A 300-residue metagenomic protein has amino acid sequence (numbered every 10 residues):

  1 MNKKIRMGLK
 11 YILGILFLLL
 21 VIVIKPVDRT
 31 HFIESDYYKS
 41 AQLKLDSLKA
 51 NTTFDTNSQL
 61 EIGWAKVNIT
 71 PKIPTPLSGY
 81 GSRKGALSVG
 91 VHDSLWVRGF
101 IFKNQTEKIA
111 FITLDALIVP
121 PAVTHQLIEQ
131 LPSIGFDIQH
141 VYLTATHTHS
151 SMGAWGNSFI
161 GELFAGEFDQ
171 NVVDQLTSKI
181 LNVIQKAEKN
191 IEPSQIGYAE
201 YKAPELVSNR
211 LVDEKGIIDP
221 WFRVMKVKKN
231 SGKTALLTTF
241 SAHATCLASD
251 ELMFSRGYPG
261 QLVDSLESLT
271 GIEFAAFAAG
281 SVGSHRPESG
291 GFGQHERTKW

Functional and structural regions predicted by a protein language model:
N2-T144, S151-V282, R286-G291, H295: Conserved beta-alpha junction segments in alpha/beta enzyme cores
R297-W300: Well-ordered, non-membrane alpha-helical segments in soluble/globular domains
